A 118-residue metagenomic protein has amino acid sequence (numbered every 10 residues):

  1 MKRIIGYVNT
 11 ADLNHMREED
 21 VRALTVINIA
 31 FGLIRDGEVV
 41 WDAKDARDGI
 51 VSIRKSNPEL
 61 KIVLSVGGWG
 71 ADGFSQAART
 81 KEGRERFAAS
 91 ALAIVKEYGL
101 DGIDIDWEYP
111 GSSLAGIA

Functional and structural regions predicted by a protein language model:
M1-V95, S112: Glycan-recognition patch characteristic of GH18 chitinases/ENGases and related GlcNAc/peptidoglycan-binding proteins
S90-I117: Active-site groove signature of glycoside hydrolases
